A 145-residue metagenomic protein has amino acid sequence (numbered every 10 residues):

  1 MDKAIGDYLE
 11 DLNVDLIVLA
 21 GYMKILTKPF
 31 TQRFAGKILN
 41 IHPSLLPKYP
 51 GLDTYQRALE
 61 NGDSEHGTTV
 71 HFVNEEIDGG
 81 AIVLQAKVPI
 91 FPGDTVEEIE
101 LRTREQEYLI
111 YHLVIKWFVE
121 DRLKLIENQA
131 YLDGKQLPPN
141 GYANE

Functional and structural regions predicted by a protein language model:
M1-D15, L19: Glycine/small-residue-rich loop that forms an oxyanion/phosphate-binding "nest" at active or ligand-binding sites
L16-D133: Donor/substrate-binding cores of folate-linked one-carbon enzymes
E127-E145: Short, basic/aromatic-enriched C-terminal tail that caps enzymatic domains
